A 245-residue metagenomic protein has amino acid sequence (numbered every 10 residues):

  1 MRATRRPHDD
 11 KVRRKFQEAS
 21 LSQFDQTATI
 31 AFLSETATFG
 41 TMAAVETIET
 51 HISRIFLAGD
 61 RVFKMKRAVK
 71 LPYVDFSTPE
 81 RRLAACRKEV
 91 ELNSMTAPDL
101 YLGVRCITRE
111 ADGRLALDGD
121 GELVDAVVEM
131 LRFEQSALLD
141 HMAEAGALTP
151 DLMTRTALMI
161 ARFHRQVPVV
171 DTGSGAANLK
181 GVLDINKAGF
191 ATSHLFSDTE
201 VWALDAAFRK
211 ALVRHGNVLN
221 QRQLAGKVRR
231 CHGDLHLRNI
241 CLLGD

Functional and structural regions predicted by a protein language model:
M1-R2, R6-H8, V12-R13: Short, low-complexity intrinsically disordered segments enriched in A/P/G/S/L with frequent Arg, especially at protein
K11-F16, S20-L33: Cysteine-rich, disulfide-bonded extracellular modules and peptides in secreted proteins and receptor ectodomains
Q26-H232, L237-D245: Conserved ATP-binding subdomain of kinase catalytic cores across diverse folds
